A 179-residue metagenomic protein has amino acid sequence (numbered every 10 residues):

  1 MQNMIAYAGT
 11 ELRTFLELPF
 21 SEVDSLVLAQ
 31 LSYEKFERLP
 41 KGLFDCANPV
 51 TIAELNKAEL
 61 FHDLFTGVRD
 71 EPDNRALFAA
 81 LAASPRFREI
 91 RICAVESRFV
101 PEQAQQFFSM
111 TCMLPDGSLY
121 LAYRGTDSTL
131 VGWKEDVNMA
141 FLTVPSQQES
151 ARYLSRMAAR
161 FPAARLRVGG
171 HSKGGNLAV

Functional and structural regions predicted by a protein language model:
M1-G169, N176-V179: Non-catalytic, mobile gating and regulatory segments of ester bond hydrolases
